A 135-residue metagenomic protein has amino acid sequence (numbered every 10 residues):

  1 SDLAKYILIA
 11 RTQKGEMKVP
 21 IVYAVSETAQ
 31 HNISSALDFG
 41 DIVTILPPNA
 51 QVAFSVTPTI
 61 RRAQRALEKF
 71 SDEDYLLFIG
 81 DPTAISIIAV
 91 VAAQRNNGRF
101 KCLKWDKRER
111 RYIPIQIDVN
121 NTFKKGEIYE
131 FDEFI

Functional and structural regions predicted by a protein language model:
S1-Y75, I87-I135: Long, low-complexity, Lys/Arg-enriched
G80-I87: Elongated alpha-helical scaffolds
